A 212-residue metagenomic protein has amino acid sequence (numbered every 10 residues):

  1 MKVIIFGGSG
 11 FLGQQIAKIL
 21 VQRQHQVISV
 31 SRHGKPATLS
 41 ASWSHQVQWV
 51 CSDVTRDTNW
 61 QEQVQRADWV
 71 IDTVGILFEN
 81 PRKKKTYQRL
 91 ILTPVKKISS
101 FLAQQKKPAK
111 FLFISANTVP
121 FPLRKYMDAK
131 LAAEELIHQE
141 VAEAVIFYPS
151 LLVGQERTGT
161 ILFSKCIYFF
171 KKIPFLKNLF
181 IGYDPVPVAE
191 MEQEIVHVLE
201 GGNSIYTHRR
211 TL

Functional and structural regions predicted by a protein language model:
K2, D68-W69, K110: Structural motif
V3-R23: N-terminal Rossmann NAD(P)H-binding glycine-rich loop of SDR-like oxidoreductase domains
F6, V30, T73-V74, F111-N117 (+1 more regions): SDR active-site strand-loop-helix element
Q15-I19, F101, L136: Rossmann-fold NAD(P)-dependent oxidoreductase module
R23, F121-L212: Oxidoreductase cofactor-interface core, primarily capturing Rossmann-like NAD(P)-dependent enzymes
V30-K35, V54: N-terminal Rossmann-fold cofactor-binding loop
W43-K97, F101-Q104: NAD(P)H-binding glycine-rich loop region in Rossmannoid oxidoreductase-like domains and their noncatalytic homologs
